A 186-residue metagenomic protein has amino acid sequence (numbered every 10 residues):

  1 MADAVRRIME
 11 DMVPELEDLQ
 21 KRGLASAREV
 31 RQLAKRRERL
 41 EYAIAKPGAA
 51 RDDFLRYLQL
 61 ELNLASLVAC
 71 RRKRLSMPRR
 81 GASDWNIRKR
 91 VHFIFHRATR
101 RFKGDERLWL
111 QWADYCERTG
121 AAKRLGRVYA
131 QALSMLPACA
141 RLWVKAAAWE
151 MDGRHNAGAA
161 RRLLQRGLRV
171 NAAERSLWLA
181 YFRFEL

Functional and structural regions predicted by a protein language model:
M1-L186: Polyampholytic low-complexity alpha-helical segments
